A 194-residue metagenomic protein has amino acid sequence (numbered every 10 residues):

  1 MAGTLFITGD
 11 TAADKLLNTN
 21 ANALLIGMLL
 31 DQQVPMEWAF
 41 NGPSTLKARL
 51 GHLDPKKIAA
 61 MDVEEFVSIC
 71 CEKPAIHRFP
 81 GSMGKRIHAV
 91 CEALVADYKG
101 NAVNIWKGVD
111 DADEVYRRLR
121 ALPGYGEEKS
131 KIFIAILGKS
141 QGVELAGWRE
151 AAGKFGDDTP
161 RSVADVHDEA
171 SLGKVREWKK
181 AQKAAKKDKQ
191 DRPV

Functional and structural regions predicted by a protein language model:
M1-D14, A112-A121, E127-V194: C-terminal accessory module of base-excision DNA glycosylases/AP lyases that mediates lesion recognition and DNA
A12-A23, Q33, H77-S82: Structural motif
N18-A21, M36-A39, T45-L46, V109-A112: Short acidic alpha-helix initiation/capping motifs at coil-to-helix transition points, especially at protein N-termini
L25-L29: Short, aromatic/basic-rich helix-turn unit that serves as a nucleic-acid recognition element
Q32-N41, L94-G100, G142-L145: Short helix-capping/linker segments at secondary-structure and domain boundaries
E37-N41, L53, M61, S82 (+1 more regions): Alpha-helix N-cap and coil->helix boundary residues
L46, L50-A121: Alpha-helical ds-nucleic-acid-binding substructure associated with the helix-hairpin-helix region of base-excision DNA
